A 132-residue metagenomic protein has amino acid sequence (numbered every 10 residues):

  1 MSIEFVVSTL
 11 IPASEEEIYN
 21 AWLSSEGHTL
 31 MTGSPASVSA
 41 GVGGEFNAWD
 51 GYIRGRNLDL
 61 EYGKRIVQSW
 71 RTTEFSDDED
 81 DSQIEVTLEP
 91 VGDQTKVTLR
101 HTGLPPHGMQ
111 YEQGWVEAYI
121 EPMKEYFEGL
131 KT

Functional and structural regions predicted by a protein language model:
M1-S37: Hydrophobic ligand-binding cavity/cleft-lining segments
E16, N20, D59, D93 (+3 more regions): Replace "anionic and nucleotidyl ligands
T29, G33-S37, N47, G51-K96 (+1 more regions): Hydrophobic-ligand binding "helix-grip"
G103-T132: A conserved amphipathic terminal alpha-helix motif
